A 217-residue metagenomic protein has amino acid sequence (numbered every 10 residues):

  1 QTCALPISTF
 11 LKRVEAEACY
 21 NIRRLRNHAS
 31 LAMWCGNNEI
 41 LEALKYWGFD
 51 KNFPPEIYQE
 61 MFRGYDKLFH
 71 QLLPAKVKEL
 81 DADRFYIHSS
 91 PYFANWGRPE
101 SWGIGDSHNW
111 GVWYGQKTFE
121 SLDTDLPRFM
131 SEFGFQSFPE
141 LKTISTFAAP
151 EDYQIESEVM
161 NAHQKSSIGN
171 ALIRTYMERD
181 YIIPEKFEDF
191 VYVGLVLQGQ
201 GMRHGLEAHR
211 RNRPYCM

Functional and structural regions predicted by a protein language model:
T2-L5: Short, small-residue-biased leader/transition segments that mark boundaries at the very start of proteins
I7-E100, Q200: Active-site neighborhood of glycoside hydrolase catalytic domains
W34, L41, L68, L73-K78 (+2 more regions): Substrate-binding clefts and catalytic carboxylate motifs of secreted carbohydrate-active enzymes
